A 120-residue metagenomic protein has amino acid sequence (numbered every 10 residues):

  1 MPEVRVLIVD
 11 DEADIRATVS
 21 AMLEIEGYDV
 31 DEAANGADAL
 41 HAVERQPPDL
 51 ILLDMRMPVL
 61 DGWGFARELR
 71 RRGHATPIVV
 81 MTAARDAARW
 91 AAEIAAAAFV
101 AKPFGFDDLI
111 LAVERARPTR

Functional and structural regions predicted by a protein language model:
M1-L7, D107-R120: Non-catalytic signal-transmission and effector/linker regions of two-component phosphorelay proteins
A13-D31: Two-component/phosphorelay signaling modules centered on CheY-like receiver
A34-D38, L60-G64: Acidic catalytic/metal-coordinating carboxylates
H41, W63-H74: Short amphipathic alpha-helix used as the core "switch/output" element in two-component signaling
D54: Active-site residues of response regulator receiver
M57: Receiver (REC) domain active-site loop signature in two-component systems and cognate sites in sensor histidine kinases
G64, R85-V100, D107, L111: Alpha4 helix (beta4-alpha4-beta5 surface) of REC/receiver domains from two-component response regulators
V79-T82: Hydrophobic/aromatic residues positioned on beta-strands within the core alpha/beta folds
